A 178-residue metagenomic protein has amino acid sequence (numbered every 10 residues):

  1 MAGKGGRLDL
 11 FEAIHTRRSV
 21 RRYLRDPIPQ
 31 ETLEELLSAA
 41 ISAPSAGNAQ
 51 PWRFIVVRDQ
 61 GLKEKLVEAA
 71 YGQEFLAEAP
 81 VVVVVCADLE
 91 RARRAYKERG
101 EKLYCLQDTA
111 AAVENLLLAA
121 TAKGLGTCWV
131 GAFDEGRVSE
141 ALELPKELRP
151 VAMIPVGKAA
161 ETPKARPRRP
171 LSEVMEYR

Functional and structural regions predicted by a protein language model:
A2-G6, E12-V20, T32, A152-R178: C-terminal helix-cap and adjacent tail motif
I14, L36-I41, V83, I154: Short alpha-helical scaffolding segments that buttress acidic/His motifs in well-ordered protein cores
L24-E31: A short beta-loop-alpha structural element at the N-terminal edge of CoA-dependent acyl/N-acetyltransferase catalytic
T32, S38, S45-A112: Glycine/small-residue-rich phosphate/adenosyl-binding loop
A40-I41, V83, G100-A141: Small-aliphatic-rich amphipathic alpha-helix that forms the alpha element of a beta-alpha
E74-A79, E143-A165: A glycine-rich helix N-cap at a beta->alpha junction
A87, A132, K158: Short secondary-structure boundary segments
R93-R94, R137-E140, E161-A165: Short active-site-adjacent structural elements
